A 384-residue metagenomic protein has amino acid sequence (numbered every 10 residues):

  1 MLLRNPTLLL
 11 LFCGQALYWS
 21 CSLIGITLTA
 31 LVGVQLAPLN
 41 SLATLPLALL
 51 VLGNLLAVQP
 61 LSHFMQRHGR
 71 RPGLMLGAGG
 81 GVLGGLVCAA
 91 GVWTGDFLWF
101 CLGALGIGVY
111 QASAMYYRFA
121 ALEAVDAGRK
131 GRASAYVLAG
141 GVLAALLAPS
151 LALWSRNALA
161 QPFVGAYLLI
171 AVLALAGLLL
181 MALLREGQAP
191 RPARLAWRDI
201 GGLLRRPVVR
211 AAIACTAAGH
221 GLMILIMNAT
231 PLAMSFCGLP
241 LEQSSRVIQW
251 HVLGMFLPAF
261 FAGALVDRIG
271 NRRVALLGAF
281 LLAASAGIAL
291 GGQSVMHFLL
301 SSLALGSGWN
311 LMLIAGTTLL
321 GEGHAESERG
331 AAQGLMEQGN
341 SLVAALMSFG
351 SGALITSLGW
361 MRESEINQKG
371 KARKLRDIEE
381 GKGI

Functional and structural regions predicted by a protein language model:
M1-N5, R185-A214: Juxtamembrane intracellular "pre-TM" segments in multi-pass secondary transporters
L2-V51, R210-A211, C215, M223-A233 (+1 more regions): Helix-loop boundary and gating motifs at the non-cytosolic
A16, F97-A112, H297-L311: Hydrophobic core of transmembrane alpha-helices in multi-pass small-molecule transporters, especially MFS/SLC-type
T29, A112-V125, L311-H324: Intracellular juxtamembrane helix-capping segments at the cytosolic ends of symmetry-related transmembrane helices
A57-R70, P258-N271, I355: Helix-to-loop junctions at the C-terminal end of transmembrane segments in multipass secondary transporters
G79-T94, L281-Q293: C-terminal ends and interior cores of transmembrane alpha-helices in multi-pass membrane transporters/permeases
G103-A139: Cytoplasmic helix-loop-helix junction between adjacent transmembrane helices in 12-TM secondary transporters
L153, A171-P190: C-terminal membrane-cytosol helix-exit motif in multi-pass small-molecule transporters
